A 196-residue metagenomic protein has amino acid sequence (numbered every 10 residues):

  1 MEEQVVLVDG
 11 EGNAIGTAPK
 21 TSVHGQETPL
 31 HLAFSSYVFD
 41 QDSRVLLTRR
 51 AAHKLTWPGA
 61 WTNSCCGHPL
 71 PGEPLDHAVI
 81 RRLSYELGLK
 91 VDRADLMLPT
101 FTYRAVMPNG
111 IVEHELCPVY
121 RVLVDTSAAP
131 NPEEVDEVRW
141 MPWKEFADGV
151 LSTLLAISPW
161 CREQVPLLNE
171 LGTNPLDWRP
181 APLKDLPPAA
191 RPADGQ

Functional and structural regions predicted by a protein language model:
M1-S35, F39-D42: Acidic, metal-coordinating catalytic segment for phosphate/diphosphate chemistry, firing primarily on the Nudix
S22, G59, F101-Q196: Nudix hydrolase/Nudix homology domain
V23-A33, R44-R81, Y85: Conserved Nudix-box catalytic region and its N-terminal flanking loop in Nudix hydrolases and closely related
L30-Y37, G67-E73, D148-R162: Short, surface-exposed secondary-structure junctions/capping segments
S36, C65, P118-V122: A structural signal for short, well-ordered beta-strand segments
K90-T100: A short coil-to-beta-strand element that immediately follows conserved catalytic motifs
